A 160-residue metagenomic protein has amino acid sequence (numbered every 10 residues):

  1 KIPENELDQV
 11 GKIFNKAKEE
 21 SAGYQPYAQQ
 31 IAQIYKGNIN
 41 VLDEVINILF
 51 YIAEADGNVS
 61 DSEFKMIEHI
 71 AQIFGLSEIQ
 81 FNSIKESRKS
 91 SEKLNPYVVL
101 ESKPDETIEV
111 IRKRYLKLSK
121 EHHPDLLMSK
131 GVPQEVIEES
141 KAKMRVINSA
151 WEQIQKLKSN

Functional and structural regions predicted by a protein language model:
K1-E54, D61-N160: Small-residue-enriched hydrophobic alpha-helices in membranes
